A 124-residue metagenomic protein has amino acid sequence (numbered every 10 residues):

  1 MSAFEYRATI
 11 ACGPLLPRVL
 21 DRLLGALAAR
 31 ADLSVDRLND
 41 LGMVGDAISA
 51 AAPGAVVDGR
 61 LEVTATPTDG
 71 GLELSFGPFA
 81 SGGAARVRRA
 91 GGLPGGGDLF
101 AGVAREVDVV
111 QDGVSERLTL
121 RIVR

Functional and structural regions predicted by a protein language model:
M1-M43: Bergerat-fold GHKL ATPase/HATPase_c domain
M1-R7, A51-R124: Conserved beta-strand-loop-beta-strand hairpin that lines the nucleotide-binding pocket of ATP/GTP-utilizing enzymes
S34-G59: Conserved ATP-binding N-box helix of the HATPase_c
